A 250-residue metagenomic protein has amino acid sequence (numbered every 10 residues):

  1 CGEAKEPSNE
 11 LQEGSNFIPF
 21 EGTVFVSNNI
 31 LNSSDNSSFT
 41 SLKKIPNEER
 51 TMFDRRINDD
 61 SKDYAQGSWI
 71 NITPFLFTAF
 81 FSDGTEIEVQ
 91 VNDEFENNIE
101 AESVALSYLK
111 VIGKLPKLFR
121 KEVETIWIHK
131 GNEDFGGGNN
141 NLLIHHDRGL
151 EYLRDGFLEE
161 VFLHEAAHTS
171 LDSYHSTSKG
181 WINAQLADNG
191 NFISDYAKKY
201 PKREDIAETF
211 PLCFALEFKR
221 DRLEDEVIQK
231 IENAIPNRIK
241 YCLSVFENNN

Functional and structural regions predicted by a protein language model:
C1-T23: Bacterial Sec-dependent N-terminal signal peptides
E10, S41-L142: Auxiliary, metal-adjacent structural segments of Zn-dependent hydrolase domains
K114, L118, E165, T169-S173 (+2 more regions): Structured segments of extracytoplasmic/periplasmic soluble domains in secreted or envelope-associated proteins
T125-W127, L143-H145, L171, D205-C213: Structural recognition of the beta-strand scaffold that forms the well-ordered cores of secreted hydrolase catalytic
N132-F135, G149-Y152, H168, S176-T177 (+1 more regions): Solvent-exposed loop/turn segments at secondary-structure junctions within structured extracellular/periplasmic domains
I144-L163: Short pre-active-site segment immediately N-terminal to the catalytic Zn-binding motif
E159, L163-W181: Catalytic Zn2+-binding segment of zinc metalloproteases
A184-N250: Metalloprotease/metallohydrolase-associated module, dominated by Zn2+-dependent proteases
